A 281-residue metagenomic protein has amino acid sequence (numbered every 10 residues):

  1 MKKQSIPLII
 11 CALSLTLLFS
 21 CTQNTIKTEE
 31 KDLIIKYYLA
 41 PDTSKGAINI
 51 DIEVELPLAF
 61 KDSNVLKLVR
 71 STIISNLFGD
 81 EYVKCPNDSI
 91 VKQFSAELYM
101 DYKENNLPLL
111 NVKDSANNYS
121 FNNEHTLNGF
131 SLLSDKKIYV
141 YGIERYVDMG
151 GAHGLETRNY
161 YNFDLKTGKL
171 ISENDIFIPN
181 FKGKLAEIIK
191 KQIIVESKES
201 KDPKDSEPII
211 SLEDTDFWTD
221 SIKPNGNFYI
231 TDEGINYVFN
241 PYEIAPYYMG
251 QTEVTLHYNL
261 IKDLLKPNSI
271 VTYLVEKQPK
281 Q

Functional and structural regions predicted by a protein language model:
M1-I10: Bacterial N-terminal signal peptides that target proteins for export
L17-S20: C-terminal motif of bacterial Sec signal peptides marking the signal peptidase cleavage site
T22-Q281: Compositionally biased intrinsically disordered regions enriched in Thr/Gly
